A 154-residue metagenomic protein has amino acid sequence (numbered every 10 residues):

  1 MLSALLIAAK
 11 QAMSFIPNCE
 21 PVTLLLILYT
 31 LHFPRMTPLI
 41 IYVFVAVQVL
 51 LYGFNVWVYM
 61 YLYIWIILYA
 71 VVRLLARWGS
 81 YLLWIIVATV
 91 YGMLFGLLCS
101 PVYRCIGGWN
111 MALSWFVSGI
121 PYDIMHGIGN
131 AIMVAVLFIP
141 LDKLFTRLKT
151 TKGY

Functional and structural regions predicted by a protein language model:
M1-L28, H32, M36-I40: Hydrophobic transmembrane alpha-helices
L6-E20, V43-L75, C105-G107: Interfacial aromatic-anchored transmembrane helix boundaries in multi-pass membrane proteins
A8, H32, A46, L94 (+1 more regions): Hydrophobic membrane-targeting signal helices
T30-L31, L68-A76, F138, D142: Hydrophobic transmembrane alpha-helices
F33-T37, G53-W57, G79: Transmembrane helix interruption/hinge and helix-loop junction motifs
P38-L50, L83-M93: Central hydrophobic cores of alpha-helical transmembrane segments in multi-pass integral membrane proteins
V58-L62, W78-Y154: Membrane-embedded alpha-helical hairpins and interfacial helices in multi-pass inner-membrane proteins
